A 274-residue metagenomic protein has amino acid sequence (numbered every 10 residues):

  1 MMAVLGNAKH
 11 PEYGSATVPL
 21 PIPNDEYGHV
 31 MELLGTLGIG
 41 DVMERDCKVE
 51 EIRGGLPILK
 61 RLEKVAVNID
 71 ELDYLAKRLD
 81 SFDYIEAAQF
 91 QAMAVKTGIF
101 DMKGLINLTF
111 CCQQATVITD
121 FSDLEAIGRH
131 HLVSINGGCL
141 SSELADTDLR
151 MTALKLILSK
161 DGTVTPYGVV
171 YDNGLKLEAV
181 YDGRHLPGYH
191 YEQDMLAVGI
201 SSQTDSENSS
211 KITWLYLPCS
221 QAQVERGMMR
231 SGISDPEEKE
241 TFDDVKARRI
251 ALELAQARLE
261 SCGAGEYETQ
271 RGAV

Functional and structural regions predicted by a protein language model:
M1-E26, H190-Q221: Short, extreme N-terminal segment that most often corresponds to the first beta-strand
G28-T147, M151, Y171-M195, E207-V274: Mixed-charge (acidic/basic) macromolecular-recognition segments
R150-L158: Elongated, non-catalytic scaffold/linker segments and compositionally distinctive motifs
V164: Short, surface-exposed polybasic-aromatic patches that bind anionic ligands, especially phosphate groups
